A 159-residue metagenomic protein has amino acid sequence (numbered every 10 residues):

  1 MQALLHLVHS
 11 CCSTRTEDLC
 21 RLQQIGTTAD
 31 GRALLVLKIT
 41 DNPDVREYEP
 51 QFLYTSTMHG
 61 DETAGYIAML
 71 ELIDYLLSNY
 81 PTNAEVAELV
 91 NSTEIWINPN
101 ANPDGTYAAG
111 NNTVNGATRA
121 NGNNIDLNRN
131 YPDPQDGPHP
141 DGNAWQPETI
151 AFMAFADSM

Functional and structural regions predicted by a protein language model:
M1-F52: Soluble metallo-hydrolase cores and metallopeptidase-like ectodomains found primarily in the secretory/periplasmic
R46-S56, E62-M159: Active-site/substrate-binding loop(s) of hydrolase catalytic cores
